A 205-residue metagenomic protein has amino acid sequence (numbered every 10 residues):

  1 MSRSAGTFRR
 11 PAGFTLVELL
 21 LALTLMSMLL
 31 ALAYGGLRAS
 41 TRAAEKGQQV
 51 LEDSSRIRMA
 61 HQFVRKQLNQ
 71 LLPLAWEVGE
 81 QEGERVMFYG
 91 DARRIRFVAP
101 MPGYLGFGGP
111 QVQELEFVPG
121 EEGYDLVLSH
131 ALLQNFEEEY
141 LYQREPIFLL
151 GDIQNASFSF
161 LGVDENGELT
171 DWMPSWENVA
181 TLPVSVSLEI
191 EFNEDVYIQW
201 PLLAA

Functional and structural regions predicted by a protein language model:
M1-F8: N-terminal secretory signal peptides that target proteins for export/translocation
R9-L37: N-terminal single-pass transmembrane signal-anchor helix
L20, V64, L188: Conserved S/T- and glycine-rich ATP-binding loop of Class I adenylate-forming
L32, G36-N135: Extracytoplasmic beta-strand-rich oligomerization domains located immediately C-terminal to a leader/signal peptide
R93, Q111, L149, Q154 (+1 more regions): Residues that flank catalytic or metal-binding motifs in active/ligand-binding sites
F107-G109, Q143-I147, N178-L182: A generic structural micro-feature
L126-S159, N193-A205: Low-complexity, S/T/G/P-rich flexible repeat/linker segments used as non-globular hinges and stalks within
Q154-A205: Short linear sequence signals and composition-biased patches located at protein termini or domain-edge surfaces
